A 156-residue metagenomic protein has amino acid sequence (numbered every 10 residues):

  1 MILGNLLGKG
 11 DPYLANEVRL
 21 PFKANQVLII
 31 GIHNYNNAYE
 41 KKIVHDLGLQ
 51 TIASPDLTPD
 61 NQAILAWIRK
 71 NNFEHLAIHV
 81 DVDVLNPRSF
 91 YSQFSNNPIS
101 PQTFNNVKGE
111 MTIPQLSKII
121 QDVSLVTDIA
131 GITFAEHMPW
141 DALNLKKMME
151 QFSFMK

Functional and structural regions predicted by a protein language model:
M1-N16, F22, Q26: Active-site histidine-anchored catalytic micro-motif
I2-L6, P21, G31-N34, V84: Residue-level preference for alpha-helix termini and adjacent loops
L7, I29-N34, A53-P55, E136: Short, structured patches in soluble enzyme cores that scaffold and shape functional sites
V18-P21, P98-S100: A short alpha-helix capping/helix-coil boundary motif
Q26-L28, N106-V107: Short, contiguous strand/loop micro-motifs
Y35-K42: Short, glycine/polar-rich helix-capping loops at beta-to-alpha or helix-loop-helix junctions that flank or form
I43-K156: Catalytic cores of soluble, metal-dependent hydrolases
